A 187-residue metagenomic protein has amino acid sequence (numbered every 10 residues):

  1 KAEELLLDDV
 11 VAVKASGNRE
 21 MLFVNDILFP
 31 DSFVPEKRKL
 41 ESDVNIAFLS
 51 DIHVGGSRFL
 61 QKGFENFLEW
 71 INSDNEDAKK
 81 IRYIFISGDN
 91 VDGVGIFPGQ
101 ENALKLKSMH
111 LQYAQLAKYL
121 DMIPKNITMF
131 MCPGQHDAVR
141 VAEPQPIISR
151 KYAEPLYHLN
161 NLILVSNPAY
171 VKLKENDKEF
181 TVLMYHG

Functional and structural regions predicted by a protein language model:
K1-G187: Extended recognition/assembly regions associated with phosphoester-bond processing machinery
